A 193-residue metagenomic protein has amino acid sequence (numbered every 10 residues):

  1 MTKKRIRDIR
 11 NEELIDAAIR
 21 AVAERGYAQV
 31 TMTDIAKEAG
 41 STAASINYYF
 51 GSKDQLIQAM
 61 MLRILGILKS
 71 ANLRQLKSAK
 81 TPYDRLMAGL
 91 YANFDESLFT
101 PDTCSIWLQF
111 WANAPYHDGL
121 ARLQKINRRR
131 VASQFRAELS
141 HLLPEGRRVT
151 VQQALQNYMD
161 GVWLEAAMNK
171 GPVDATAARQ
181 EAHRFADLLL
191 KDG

Functional and structural regions predicted by a protein language model:
M1-I9, G193: N-terminal intrinsically disordered/low-complexity leader segments
E13, A17-E24, A71, Q75 (+3 more regions): Solvent-exposed, amphipathic alpha-helical segments
E13, A17-Q55, A59: Helix-turn-helix
S52, N113-D118: Short loop-to-helix capping motifs
A59, L73-D102, R148-L155, R179: Hydrophobic alpha-helical connector segments
L62-L68: Short, basic, alpha-helical segments at the C-terminal edge of helix-turn-helix-like DNA-binding modules
R74, F99-S105, Y116-L143, Q153 (+1 more regions): Amphipathic alpha-helical packing segments from all-alpha helical-bundle domains
R147-M168, A177-D187: Hydrophobic alpha-helical segments that form the core of small-molecule binding pockets and/or dimer interfaces
